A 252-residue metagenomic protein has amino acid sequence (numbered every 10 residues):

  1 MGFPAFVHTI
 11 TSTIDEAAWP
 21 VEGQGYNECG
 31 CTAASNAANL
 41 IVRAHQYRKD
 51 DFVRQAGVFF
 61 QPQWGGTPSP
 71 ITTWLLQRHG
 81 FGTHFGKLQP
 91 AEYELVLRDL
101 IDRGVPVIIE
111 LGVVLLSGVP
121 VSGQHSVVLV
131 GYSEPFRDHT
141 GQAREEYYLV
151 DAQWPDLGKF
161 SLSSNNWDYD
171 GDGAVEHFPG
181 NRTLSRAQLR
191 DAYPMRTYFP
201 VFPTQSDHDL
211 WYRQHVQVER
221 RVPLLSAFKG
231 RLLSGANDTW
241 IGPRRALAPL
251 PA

Functional and structural regions predicted by a protein language model:
M1-G66, R186, F202-P203, H208-A252: Active-site-adjacent structural segments surrounding the nucleophilic cysteine of cysteine proteases and isopeptidases
E28, T32-N36, T67-L75, E92 (+2 more regions): Extracytoplasmic/secreted proteins, especially bacterial periplasmic and envelope-associated proteins
T32, N36-A44, R78-H79, D99-R103 (+1 more regions): Structured segments of extracytoplasmic/periplasmic soluble domains in secreted or envelope-associated proteins
V53-G57, T72-T73, E94, R98 (+1 more regions): Generic detector of well-ordered alpha-helical segments enriched in charged/polar residues, highlighting helical
V58-P90: Papain-like cysteine protease catalytic cores
P90-D151: Active-site-adjacent substructure of cysteine-protease-like catalytic cores
P120, Y132-A252: Noncatalytic regulatory segments and standalone regulatory/sensor domains
